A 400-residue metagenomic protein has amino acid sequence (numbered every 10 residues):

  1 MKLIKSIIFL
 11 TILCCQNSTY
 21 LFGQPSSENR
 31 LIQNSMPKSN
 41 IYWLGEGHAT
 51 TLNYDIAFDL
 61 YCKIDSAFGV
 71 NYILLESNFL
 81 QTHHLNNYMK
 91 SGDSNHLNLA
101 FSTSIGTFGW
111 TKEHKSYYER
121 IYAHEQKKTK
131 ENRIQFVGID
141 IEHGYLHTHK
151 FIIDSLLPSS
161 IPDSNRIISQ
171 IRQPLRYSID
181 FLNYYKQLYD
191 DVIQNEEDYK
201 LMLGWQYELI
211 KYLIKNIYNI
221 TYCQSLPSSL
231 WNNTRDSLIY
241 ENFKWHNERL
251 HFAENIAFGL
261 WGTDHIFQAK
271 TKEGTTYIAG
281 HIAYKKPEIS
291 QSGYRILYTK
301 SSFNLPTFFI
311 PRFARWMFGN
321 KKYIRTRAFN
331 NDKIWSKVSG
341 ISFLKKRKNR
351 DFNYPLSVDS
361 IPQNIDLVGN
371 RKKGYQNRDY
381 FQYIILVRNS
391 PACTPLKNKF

Functional and structural regions predicted by a protein language model:
M1-I32: Bacterial Sec-dependent N-terminal signal peptides
Y20-F400: Compositional signal for N-terminal targeting/processing segments
